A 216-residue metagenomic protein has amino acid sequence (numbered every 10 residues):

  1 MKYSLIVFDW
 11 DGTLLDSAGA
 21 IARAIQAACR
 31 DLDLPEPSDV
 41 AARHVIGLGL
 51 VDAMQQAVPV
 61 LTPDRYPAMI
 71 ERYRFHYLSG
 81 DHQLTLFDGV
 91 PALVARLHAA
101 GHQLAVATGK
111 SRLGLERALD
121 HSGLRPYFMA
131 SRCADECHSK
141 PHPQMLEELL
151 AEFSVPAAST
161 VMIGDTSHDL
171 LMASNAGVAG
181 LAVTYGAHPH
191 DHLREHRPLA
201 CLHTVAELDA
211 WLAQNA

Functional and structural regions predicted by a protein language model:
M1-H44: Active-site neighborhood of HAD-like aspartate-dependent phosphohydrolases
M1-S4, H98, S111-R112, E116-A216: Asp-based, Mg2+/Mn2+-dependent phosphohydrolase catalytic module
V7, L14, L86, L104 (+3 more regions): Conserved SAM-binding loop
I21-A22, G47-V51, Y66, I70 (+4 more regions): A general structural signal for well-ordered alpha-helical segments in protein cores
R30-P35, L61-D64, A99-A100, G123-Y127 (+1 more regions): Short helix-capping segments at alpha-helix termini
I46-L78, D88-P91, A95-H98: A metal-dependent, Asp-based hydrolase signature
S79-V106, R112-E116, P143: Short, acidic loop-to-helix structural element flanking the phosphoryl-transfer center in phosphate-processing enzymes
